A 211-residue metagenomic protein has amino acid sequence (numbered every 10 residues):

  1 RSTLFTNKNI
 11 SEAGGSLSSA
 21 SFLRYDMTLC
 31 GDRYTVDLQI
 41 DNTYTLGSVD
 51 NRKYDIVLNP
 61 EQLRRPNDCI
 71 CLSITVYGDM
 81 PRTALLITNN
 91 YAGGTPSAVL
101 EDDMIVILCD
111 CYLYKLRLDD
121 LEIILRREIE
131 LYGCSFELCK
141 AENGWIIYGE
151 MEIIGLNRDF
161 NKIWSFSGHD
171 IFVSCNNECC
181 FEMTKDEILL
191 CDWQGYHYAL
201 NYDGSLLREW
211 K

Functional and structural regions predicted by a protein language model:
N9-S21: Positively charged N-terminal leader segments that act as targeting/secretion signals
F22-R82, K211: Sequence/structural signature of beta-propeller modules and their immediately flanking N-terminal secretory/stalk
T35-D37, K53-R64, E101-L108, N143-G149 (+1 more regions): Short beta-strand elements that form the blades of beta-propeller/WD-repeat-like and other beta-sheet-rich scaffold
N42, S73-N90, E122-L131, N161-V173 (+1 more regions): Aromatic (tryptophan-biased) beta-strands that constitute blades/sheets of beta-rich domains
N89-D102, E130-E142, I171-E182: Repeated scaffold domains used in trafficking and secretory/extracellular systems, primarily beta-propellers
L118-D120, R158-D159, Y202-D203: Short loop/turn segments that connect beta-strands within beta-propeller blades
E182-K211: Acidic, small-residue rich beta-repeat scaffolds with periodic aromatic anchors
